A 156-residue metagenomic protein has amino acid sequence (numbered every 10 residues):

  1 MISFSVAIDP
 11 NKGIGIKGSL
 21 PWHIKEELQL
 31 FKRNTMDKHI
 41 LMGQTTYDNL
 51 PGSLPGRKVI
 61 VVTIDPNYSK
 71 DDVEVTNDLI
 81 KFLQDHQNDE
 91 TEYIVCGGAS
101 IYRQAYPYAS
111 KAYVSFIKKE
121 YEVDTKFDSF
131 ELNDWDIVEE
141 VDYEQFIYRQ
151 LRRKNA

Functional and structural regions predicted by a protein language model:
M1-A156: Enzymes that bind and transform nitrogen-containing heteroaromatic metabolites
